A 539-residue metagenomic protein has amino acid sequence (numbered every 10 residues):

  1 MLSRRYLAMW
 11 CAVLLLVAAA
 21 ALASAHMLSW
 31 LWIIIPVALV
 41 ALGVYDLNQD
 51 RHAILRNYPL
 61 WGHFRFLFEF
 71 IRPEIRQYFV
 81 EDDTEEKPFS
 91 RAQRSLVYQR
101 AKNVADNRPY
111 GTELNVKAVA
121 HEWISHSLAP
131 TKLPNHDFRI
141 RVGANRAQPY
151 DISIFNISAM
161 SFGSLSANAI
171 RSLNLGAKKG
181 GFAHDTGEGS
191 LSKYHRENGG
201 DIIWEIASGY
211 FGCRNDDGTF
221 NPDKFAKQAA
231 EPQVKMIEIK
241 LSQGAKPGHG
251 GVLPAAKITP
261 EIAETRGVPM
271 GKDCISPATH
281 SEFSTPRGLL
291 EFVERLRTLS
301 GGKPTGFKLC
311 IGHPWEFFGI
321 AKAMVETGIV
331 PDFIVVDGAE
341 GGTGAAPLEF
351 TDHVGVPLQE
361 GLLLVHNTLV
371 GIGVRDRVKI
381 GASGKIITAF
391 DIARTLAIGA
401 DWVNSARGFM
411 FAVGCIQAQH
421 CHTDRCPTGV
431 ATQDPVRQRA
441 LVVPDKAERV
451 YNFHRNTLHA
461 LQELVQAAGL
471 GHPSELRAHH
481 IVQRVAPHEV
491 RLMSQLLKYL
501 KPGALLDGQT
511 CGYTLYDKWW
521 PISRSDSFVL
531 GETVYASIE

Functional and structural regions predicted by a protein language model:
M1-A183, G189-G199, W204-D216, F220-A245 (+2 more regions): Conserved, well-structured core domains of diverse proteins
S3, I275-Q438: Glycine-rich phosphate/ribose-binding loops and adjacent secondary-structure elements that form binding surfaces
F70, E74, Y78, G180 (+12 more regions): Change "in soluble alpha/beta enzymes" to "in soluble alpha/beta proteins
A167, R171, G180, H184 (+3 more regions): Internal alpha/beta core interface subdomains
A207-G212, A255-S284, G344-Q359, V442-K446: Glycine-rich tight-turn/loop motif centered on a GG-T
R214-L241, P357, L362, H366-N367 (+8 more regions): Phosphate/diphosphate-binding loops
E231-R266, Q419-V436, H454, L461: Mobile "lid/hinge" segments at catalytic clefts and subdomain interfaces of large enzymes
I387-I392, L396-P502, L506-R524: Gly/Ser/Thr/Ala-enriched C-terminal appendages of enzymes
